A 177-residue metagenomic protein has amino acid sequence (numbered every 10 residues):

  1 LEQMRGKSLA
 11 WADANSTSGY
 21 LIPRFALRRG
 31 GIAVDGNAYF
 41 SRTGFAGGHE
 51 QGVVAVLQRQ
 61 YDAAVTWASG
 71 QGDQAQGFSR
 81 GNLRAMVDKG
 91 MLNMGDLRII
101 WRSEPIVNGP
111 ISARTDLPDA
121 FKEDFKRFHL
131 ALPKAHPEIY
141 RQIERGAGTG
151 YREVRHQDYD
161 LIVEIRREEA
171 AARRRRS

Functional and structural regions predicted by a protein language model:
L1-E2, W11, G31, P133: Proteins with a high burden of low-complexity, intrinsically disordered sequence enriched in S/T/G/P/A and R, requiring
L1-S8, A171-S177: Immediate post-signal peptide segment of exported/extracytoplasmic ligand-binding proteins
M4, V56-L57, F125: Hydrophobic residues within well-ordered alpha-helices
S8-A10, A14-P118: Pocket-lining segment of extracytoplasmic ligand-binding domains
A113-S177: An extracytoplasmic/periplasmic, membrane-proximal ligand-sensing/linker region
